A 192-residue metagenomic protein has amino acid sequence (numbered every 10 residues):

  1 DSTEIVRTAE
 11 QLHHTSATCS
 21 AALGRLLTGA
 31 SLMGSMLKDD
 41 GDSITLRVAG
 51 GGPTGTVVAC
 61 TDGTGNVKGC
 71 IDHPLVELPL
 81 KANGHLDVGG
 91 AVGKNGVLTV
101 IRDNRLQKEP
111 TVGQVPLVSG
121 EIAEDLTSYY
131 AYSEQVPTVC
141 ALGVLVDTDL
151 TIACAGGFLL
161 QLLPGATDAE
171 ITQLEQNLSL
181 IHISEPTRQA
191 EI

Functional and structural regions predicted by a protein language model:
D1-T151: General detector of N-terminal leader/presequence modules that precede the first folded domain
F158-L180: C-terminal, non-catalytic macromolecule-binding modules
I181-I192: Single conserved hydrophobic/aromatic residue that forms the stacking wall/gate of nucleotide- or nucleobase-binding
